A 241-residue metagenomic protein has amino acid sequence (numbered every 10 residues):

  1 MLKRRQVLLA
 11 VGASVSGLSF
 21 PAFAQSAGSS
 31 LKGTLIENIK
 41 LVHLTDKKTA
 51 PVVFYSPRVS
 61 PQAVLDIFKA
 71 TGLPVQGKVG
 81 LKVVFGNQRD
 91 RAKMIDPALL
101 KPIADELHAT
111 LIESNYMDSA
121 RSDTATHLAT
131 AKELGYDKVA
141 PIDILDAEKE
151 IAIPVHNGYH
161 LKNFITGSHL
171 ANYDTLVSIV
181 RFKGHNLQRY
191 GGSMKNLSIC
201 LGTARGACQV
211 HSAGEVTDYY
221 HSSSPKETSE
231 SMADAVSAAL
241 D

Functional and structural regions predicted by a protein language model:
L2-D241: N-terminal and secondary-structure boundary signal
